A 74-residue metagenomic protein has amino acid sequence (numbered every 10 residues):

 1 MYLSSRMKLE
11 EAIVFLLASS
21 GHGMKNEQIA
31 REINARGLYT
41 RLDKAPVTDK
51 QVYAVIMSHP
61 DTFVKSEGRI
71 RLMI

Functional and structural regions predicted by a protein language model:
Y2-E10, M24-E27, E32-I74: Charged low-complexity interaction tracts in eukaryotic proteins
E10-L17: Hydrophobic residues on short alpha-helical segments
A18-H22: Short helix-capping/hinge SLiMs at alpha-helix to coil transitions
